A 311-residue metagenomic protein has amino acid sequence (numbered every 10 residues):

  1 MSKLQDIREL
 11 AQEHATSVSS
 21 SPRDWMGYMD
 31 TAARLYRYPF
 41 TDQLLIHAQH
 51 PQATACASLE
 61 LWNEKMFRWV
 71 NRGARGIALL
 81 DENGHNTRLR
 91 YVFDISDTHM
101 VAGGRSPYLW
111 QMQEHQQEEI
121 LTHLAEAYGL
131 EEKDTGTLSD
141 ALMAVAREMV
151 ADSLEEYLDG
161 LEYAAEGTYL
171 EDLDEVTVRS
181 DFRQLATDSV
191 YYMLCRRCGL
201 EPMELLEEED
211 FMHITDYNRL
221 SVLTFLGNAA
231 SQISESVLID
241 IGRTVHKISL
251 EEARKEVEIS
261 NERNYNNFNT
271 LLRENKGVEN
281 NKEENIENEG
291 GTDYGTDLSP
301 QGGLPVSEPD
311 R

Functional and structural regions predicted by a protein language model:
M1-K276, E283-E284, E289, Y294-R311: N-terminal accessory/interface modules of nucleic-acid-binding and processing proteins
